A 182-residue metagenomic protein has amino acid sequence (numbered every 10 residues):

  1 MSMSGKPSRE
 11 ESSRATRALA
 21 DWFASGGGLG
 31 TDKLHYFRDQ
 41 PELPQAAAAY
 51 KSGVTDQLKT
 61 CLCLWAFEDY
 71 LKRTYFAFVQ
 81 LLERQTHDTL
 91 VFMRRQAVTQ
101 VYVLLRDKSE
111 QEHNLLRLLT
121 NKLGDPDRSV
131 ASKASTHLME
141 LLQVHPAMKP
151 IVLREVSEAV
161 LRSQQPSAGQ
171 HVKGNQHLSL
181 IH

Functional and structural regions predicted by a protein language model:
M1-L180: Eukaryotic alpha-helical solenoid repeat scaffolds
